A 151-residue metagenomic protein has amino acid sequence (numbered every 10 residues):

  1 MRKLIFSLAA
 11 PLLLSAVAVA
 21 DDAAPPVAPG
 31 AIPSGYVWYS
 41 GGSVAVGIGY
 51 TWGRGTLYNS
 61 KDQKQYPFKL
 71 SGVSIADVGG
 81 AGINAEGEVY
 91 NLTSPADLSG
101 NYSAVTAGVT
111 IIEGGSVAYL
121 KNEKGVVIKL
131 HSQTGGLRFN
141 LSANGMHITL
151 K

Functional and structural regions predicted by a protein language model:
M1-L4: Positively charged n-region of N-terminal signal peptides that target proteins for export
S7-S15: Bacterial N-terminal signal peptides
V17-V19: N-terminal Sec signal peptide cleavage junction
D21-K151: Small-residue-enriched, tightly packed secondary-structure blocks
